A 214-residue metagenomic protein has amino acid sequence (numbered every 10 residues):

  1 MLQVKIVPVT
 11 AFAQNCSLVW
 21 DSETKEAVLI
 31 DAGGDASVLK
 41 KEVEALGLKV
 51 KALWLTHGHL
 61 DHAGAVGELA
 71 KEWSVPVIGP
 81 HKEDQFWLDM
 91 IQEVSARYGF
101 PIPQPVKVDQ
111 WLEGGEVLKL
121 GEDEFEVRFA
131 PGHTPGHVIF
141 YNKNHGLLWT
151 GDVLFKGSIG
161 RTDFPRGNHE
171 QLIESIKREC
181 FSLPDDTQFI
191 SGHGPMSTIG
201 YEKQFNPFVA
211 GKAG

Functional and structural regions predicted by a protein language model:
M1-L46, I139-G151: Conserved beta-strand hairpin/beta-sheet module of binuclear metal-dependent hydrolase folds, prominently
Q3, N15-L18, D35, A52 (+4 more regions): Residue-level recognition of specific faces of alpha-helices
V7-V9, K107-D109, F129-P131: Short Gly/Pro-enriched turn/cap motifs at secondary-structure boundaries
Q14-S17, L39-E42, A63-A65, E113-G114 (+2 more regions): A generic local structural motif
T24, G34, L60, D84 (+3 more regions): Short, glycine/acidic-enriched loop or turn micro-motifs at the edges of active sites
L29-I30, K51-G58, V77-H81, F129-G132 (+2 more regions): Active-site neighborhood of phospho(di)ester-bond hydrolases with catalytic His/Asp-centered motifs
D35-K119, D123, Q204-G211: Active-site HxH/HxHxD metal-binding segment of metal-dependent hydrolases
E93-V94, V117, E124-A213: Metallo-beta-lactamase
